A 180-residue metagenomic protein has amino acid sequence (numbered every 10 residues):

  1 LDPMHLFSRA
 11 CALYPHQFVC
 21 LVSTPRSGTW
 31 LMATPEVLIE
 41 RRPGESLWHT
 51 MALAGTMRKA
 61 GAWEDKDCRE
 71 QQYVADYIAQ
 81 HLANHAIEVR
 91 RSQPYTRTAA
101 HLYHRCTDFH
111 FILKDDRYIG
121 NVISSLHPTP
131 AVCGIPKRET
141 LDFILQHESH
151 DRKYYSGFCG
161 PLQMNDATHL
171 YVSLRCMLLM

Functional and structural regions predicted by a protein language model:
L1-D2, G157: Well-ordered, non-transmembrane segments within structured domains
D2-P3, H101-C106, I135, M164-H169: Short glycine/threonine-rich loop-to-helix capping motif typified by GTGT followed within a few residues by an Asp-Pro
D2-Y73, D166-M180: An anion-binding catalytic pocket shared by soluble metabolic enzymes
F7, F18, F109-F111, F143 (+2 more regions): Phenylalanine-focused residue identity feature
T24-W30, A79, P94-L102, F158-L162: A glycine-rich phosphate-binding loop feature that marks nucleotide/adenosyl-phosphate handling sites
H49-L145: Contiguous alpha-helical scaffold segments within structured protein domains that host functional hotspots
C133-E139, F143-M180: Glycine-rich, small/acidic residue-mixed loop/short-helix segments
